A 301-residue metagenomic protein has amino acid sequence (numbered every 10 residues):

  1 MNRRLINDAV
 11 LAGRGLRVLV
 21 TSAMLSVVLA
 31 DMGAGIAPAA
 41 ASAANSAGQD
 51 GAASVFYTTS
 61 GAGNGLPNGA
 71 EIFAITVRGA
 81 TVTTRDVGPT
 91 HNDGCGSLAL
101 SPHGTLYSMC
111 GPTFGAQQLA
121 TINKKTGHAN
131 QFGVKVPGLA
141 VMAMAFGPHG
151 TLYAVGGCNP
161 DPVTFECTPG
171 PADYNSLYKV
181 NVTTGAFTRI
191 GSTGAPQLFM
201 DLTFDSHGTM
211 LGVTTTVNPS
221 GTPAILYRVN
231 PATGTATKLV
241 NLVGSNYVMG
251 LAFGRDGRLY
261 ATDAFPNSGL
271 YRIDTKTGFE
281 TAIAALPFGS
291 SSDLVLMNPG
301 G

Functional and structural regions predicted by a protein language model:
L19-M32: Bacterial N-terminal signal peptides
A44-V87: An edge-strand/N-cap motif at the start of beta-rich repeat modules
S54-S60, T105-M109, T151-A154, T209-V213 (+1 more regions): Conserved beta-propeller blade signature
G61-G63, P112-T113, C158-P160, T216-V217 (+1 more regions): Residue-level signature of beta-propeller blades and closely related beta-rich strand-turn architectures in secreted
G69-F73, Q117-A120, N175-Y178, A224-Y227 (+1 more regions): A short loop-to-beta-strand structural motif that recurs across blades of beta-propeller domains
T76-A80, I122-G127, N181-G185, N230-G234 (+1 more regions): Short loop/turn segments that connect beta-strands within beta-propeller blades
T81-T90, H128-K135, A186-T193, T235-L242 (+1 more regions): A short beta-strand motif characteristic of beta-propeller blades
N92-L100, G138-F146, P196-F204, S245-A252 (+1 more regions): Repeated scaffold domains used in trafficking and secretory/extracellular systems, primarily beta-propellers
